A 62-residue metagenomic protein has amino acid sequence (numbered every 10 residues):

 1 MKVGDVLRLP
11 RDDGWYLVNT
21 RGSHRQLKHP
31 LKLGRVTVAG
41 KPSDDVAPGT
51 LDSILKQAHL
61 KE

Functional and structural regions predicted by a protein language model:
M1-N19, Q26, P30-E62: Basic nucleic-acid-binding interfaces
